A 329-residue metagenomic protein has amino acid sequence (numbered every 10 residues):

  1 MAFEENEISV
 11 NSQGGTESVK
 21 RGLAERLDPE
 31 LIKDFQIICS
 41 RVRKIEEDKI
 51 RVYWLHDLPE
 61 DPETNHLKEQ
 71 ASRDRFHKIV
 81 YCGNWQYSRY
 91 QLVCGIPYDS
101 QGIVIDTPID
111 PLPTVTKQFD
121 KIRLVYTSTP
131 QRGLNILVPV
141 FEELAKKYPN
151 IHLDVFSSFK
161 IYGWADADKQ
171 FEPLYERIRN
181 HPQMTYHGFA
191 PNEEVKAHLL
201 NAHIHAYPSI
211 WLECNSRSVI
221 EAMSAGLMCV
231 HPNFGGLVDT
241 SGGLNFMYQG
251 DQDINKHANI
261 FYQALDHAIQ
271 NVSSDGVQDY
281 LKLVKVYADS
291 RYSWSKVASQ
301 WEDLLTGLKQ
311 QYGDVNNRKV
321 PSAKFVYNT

Functional and structural regions predicted by a protein language model:
M1-I45: N-terminal pre-catalytic "stem/leader" segment of glycosyltransferase-like enzymes
Q13-S18, Q252, K256, S273-G313: A charged, aromatic-enriched C-terminal amphipathic alpha-helix characteristic of glycosyltransferases across folds
F35-E63, H77-Y81, G102-D106: Active-site proximal beta-strand in glycosyltransferases
F76-S100, W301: A short, active-site helix/loop in glycosyltransferases that binds the activated sugar's phosphate group
T116-G133, V138-F141, A145, D154: Conserved donor-binding/catalytic core segment of Leloir-type glycosyltransferases
D168-E193: Nucleotide-activated donor-binding/catalytic signature segment of Leloir-type glycosyltransferases, i.e., the conserved
L200-C214, L227: Acidic donor-binding loop of glycosyltransferase active sites
V238-I269: Change "using UDP/GDP/dTDP sugars" to "using nucleotide sugars
